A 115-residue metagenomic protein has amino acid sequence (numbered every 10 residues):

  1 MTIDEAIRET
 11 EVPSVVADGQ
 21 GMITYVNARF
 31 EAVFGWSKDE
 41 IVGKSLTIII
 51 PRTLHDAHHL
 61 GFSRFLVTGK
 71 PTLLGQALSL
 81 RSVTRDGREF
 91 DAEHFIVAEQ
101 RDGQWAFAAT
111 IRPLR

Functional and structural regions predicted by a protein language model:
T2-E9, A32, K70-P71: PAS-family sensory domains
S14-D18: Core hydrophobic beta-sheet residues of small sensory/regulatory alpha/beta domains, primarily PAS-family
I23-T24: Conserved hydrophobic beta-strand signature of PAS-family and PAS-like sensory domains
F30-I41: PAS/PAS-like sensory domain cap-loop motif
E40-D56: PAS-family sensory/regulatory domains
R52-D91, Q100: PAS/LOV-family and closely related PAS-like sensory domains
H94-A109, L114: Short loop/turn elements at sensory-signaling interfaces that couple input to output
